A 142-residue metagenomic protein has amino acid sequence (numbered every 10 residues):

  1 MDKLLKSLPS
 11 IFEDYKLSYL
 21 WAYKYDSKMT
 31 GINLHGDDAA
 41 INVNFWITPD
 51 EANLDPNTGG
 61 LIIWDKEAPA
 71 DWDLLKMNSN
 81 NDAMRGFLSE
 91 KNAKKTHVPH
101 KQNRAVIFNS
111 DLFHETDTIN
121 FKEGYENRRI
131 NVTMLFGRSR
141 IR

Functional and structural regions predicted by a protein language model:
M1-A105, D111, E115-R142: Fe(II)/2-oxoglutarate oxygenase catalytic core
